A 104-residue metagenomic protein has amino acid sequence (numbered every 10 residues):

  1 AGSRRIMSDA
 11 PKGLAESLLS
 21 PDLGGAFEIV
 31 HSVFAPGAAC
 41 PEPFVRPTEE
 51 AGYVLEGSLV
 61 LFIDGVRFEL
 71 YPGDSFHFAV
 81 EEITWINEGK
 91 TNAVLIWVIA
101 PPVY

Functional and structural regions predicted by a protein language model:
R5-E42, V98-I99: A short glycine-rich, His/Asp/Glu-containing loop-to-beta-strand
L14, L23-G25, Y71, V80-Y104: Ligand-binding loop in jelly-roll beta-barrel domains
L19, D64-E81: Short acidic-glycine-tyrosine-enriched beta hairpin
V33, V45-L61: Short, conserved beta-strand element in jelly-roll/cupin
A51, S58-V60, R67, E82 (+1 more regions): Structural motif
